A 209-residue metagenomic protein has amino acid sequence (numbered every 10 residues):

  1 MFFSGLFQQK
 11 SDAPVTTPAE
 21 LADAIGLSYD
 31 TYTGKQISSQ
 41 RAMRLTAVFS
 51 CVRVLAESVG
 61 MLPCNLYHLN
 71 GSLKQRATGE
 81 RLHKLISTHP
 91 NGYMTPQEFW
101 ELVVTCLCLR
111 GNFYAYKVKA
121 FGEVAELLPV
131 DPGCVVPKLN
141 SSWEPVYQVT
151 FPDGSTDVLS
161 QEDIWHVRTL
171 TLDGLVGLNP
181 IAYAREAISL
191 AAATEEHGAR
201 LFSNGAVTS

Functional and structural regions predicted by a protein language model:
M1-S209: Structured, contiguous alpha/beta core segments that scaffold functional sites
